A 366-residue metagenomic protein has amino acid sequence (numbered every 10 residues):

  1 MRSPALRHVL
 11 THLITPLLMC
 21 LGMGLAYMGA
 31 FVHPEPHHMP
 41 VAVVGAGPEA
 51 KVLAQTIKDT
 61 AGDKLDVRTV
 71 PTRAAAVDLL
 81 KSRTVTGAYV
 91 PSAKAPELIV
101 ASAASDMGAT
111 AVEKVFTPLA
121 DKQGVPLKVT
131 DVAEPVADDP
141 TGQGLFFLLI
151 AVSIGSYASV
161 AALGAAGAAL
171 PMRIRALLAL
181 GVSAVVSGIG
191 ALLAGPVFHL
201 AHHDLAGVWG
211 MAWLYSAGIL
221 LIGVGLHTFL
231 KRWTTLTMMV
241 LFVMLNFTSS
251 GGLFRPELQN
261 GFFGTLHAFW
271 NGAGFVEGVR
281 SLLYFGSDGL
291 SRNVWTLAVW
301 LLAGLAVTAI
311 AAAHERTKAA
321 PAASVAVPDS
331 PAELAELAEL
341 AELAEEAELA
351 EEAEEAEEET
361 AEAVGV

Functional and structural regions predicted by a protein language model:
R2-P36, I150-S159, V243-F247: Hydrophobic alpha-helical transmembrane segments of multi-pass membrane transport/permease proteins
L21, L180-L192, L301-A311: Hydrophobic core of alpha-helical transmembrane segments in multi-pass integral membrane proteins
F31-G47: Alpha-helical transmembrane signal-anchor/signal-peptide segments
G47-E49, I57-E134: Extracytoplasmic loops/domains of multi-pass membrane proteins
T86, K122-A161: Membrane-helix interface and discontinuous TM-entry motifs in multi-pass inner-membrane proteins
G144-G251: Transmembrane alpha-helical segments that form the functional core of multipass membrane systems
G207-A338, E357, E362-A363: Membrane-spanning alpha-helical segments of multipass transporters and channels
L334-A356: Compositionally biased, intrinsically disordered low-complexity segments enriched for polar/charged residues
